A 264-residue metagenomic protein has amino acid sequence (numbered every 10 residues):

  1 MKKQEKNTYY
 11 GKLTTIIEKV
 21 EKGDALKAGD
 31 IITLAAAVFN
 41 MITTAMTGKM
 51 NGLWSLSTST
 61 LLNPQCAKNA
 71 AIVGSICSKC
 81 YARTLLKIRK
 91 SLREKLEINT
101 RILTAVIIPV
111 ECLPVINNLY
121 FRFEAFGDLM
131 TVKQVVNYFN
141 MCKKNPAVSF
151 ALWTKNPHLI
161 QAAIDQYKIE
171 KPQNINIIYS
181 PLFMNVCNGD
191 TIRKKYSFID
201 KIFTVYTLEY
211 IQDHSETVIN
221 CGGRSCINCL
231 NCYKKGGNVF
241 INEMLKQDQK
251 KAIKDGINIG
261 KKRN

Functional and structural regions predicted by a protein language model:
M1-N264: Class I S-adenosyl-L-methionine
